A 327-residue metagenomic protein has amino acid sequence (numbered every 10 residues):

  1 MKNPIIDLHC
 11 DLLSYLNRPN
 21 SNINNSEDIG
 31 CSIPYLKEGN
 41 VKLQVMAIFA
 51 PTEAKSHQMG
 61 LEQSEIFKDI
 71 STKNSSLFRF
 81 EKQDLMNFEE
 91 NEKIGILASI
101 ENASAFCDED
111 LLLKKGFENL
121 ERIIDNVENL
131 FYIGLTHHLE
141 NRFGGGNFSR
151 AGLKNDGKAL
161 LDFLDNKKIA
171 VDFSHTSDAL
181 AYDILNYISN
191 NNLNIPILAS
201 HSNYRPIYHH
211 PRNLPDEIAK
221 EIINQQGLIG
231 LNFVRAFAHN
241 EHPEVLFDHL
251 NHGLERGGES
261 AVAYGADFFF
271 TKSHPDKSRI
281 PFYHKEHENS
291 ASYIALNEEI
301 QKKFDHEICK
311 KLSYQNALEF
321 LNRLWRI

Functional and structural regions predicted by a protein language model:
M1-V45: An N-terminally biased module of ancient metal coordination in phosphate/nucleic-acid-related enzymes
N3-D7, L43, G95-S99, L130-G134 (+4 more regions): Structural preference for beta-strand elements that scaffold enzyme active sites
H9, L36, E81, N129 (+4 more regions): Conserved, mostly hydrophobic/aromatic
L12-I29, A50-Q58, F106-K114, E140-L153 (+3 more regions): Acidic/histidine-rich helix-loop elements that form or flank divalent-metal/phosphate-binding sites at the catalytic
G30, Y35-K115, H138-K158, D162 (+3 more regions): A metal-dependent hydrolase metal-coordination microenvironment
K115-V127, N147-L198, P211-G227, E244-S260 (+1 more regions): Histidine/acidic residue-rich metal-binding segments in metalloenzymes
F233, G257-I280: Short acidic/histidine-rich active-site segments
K285-I327: Mid-to-C-terminal alpha-helical segments outside catalytic/metal-binding sites
